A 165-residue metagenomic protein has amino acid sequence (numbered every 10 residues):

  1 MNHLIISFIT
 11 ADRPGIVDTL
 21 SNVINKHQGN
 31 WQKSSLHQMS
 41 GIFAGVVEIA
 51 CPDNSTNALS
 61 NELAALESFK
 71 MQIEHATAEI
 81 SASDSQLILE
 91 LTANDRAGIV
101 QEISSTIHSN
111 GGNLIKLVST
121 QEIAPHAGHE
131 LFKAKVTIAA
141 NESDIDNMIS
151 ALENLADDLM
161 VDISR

Functional and structural regions predicted by a protein language model:
M1-R165: A conserved regulatory-domain signal marking ACT and ACT-like small-molecule sensing domains and adjacent regulatory
